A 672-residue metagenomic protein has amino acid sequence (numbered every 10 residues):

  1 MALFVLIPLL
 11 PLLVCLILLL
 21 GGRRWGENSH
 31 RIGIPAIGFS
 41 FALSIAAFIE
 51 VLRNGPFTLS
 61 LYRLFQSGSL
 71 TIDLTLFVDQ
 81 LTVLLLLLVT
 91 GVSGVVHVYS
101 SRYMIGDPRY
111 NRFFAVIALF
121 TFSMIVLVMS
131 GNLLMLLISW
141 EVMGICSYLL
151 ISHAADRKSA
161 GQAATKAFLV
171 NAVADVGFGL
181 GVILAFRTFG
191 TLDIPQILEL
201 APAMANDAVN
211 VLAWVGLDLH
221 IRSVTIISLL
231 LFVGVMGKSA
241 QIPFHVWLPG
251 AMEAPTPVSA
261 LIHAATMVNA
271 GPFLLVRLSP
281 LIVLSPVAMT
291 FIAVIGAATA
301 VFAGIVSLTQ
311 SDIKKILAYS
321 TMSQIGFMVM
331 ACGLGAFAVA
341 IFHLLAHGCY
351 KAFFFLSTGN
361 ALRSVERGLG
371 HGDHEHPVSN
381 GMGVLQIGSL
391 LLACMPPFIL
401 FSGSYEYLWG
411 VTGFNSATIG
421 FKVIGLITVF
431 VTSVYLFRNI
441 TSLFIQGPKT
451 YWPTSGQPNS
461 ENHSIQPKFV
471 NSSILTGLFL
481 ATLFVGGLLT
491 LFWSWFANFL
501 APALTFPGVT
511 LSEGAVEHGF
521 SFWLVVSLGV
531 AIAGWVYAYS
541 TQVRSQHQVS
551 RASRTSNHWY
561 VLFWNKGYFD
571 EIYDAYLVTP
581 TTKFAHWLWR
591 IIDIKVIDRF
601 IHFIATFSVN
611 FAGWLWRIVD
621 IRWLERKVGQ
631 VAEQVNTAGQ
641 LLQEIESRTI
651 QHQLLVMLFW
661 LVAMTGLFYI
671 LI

Functional and structural regions predicted by a protein language model:
M1-L3, L20-A115, T188-T225, V246 (+2 more regions): Transmembrane helix-loop-helix hairpins at membrane boundaries of multipass inner-membrane proteins
M1-L9, W25-R31, L70-L88, V126-S139 (+8 more regions): Membrane-entry segments of alpha-helical transmembrane domains in multi-pass membrane proteins
G26-S40, T165-G177, P377-Q386, I465-L480 (+1 more regions): Alpha-helical transmembrane segments and their helix-start/interface "positive-inside/aromatic belt" motifs in integral
A36-V51, A174-F189, G388-A393, I474-S494: Hydrophobic alpha-helical membrane-insertion segments
S69, W493-F496, P502-F522, V543-I672: Aromatic-capped, Gly/Pro-kinked transmembrane alpha-helices
G91-L136, C146-S455, G487: Hydrophobic transmembrane alpha-helices and their helix-loop junctions in integral membrane proteins
I387, W409, K422, T450-G456 (+1 more regions): Hard-cation-handling environments
S389-Y407, F479-A501, L577, F584 (+1 more regions): Alpha-helical transmembrane segments and their membrane-interface junctions in multi-pass membrane proteins
